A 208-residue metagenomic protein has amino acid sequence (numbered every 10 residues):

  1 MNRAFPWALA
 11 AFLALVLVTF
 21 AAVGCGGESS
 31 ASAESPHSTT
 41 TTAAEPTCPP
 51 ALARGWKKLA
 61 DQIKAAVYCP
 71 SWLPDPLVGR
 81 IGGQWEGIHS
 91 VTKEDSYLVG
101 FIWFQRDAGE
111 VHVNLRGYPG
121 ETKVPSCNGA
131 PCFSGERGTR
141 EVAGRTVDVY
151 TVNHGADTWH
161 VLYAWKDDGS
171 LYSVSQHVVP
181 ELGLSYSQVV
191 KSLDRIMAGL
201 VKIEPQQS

Functional and structural regions predicted by a protein language model:
M1-F12: Bacterial N-terminal signal peptides that target proteins for export
N2, S30-E34, Q84-I88: Short amphipathic alpha-helical segments with coiled-coil-like heptad repeat character
L15-T19: Alpha-helical transmembrane segments
A21-G24: C-terminal motif of bacterial Sec signal peptides marking the signal peptidase cleavage site
G26-E28: Bacterial signal peptide processing site
A33-A43: Extracellular mucin-like PTS domains
P46-D168: Short, solvent-exposed recognition patches
D168, S173-S208: Surface-exposed amphipathic alpha-helical segments
